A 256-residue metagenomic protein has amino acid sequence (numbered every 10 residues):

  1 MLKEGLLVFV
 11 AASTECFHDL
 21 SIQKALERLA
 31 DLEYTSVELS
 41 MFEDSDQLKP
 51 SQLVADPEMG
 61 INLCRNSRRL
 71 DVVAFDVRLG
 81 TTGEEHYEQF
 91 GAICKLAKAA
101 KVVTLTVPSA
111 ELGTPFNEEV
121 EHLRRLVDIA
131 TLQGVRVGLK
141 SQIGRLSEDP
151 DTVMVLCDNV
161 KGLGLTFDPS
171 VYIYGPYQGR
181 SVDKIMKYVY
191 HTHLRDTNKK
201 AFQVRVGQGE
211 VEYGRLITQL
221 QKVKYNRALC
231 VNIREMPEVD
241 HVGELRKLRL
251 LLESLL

Functional and structural regions predicted by a protein language model:
L2-T14, H18-S36, L63-R68, K98-K101 (+3 more regions): Histidine-acidic metal/acid-base catalytic patches
S13-F17, S40-D44, V77-G80, S109-L112 (+4 more regions): Active-site beta-loop-alpha junctions enriched in small/polar residues
C16, L20, V54-A55, E84 (+4 more regions): Conserved phosphate-coordination/catalytic loops
Q23-K24, N62-D71, G80-F167, Y172-Y174 (+1 more regions): Active-site acidic/histidine proton-transfer and metal-coordination neighborhood in alpha/beta enzyme cores
T35-M41, D71-D76, V103-V107, C230: Short, well-structured secondary-structure segments
E38-C64, G113: Glycine-rich, proline-tolerant flexible connector loops at the mouths of alpha/beta enzymes
Q47-K49, G83-E84, G113-F116, A201-V204 (+1 more regions): A generic structural signal for short coil/turn motifs at secondary-structure boundaries
V73, I143, V206-Q208: Short glycine-rich loop/turn motifs that provide flexible caps or phosphate-binding loops at active sites
